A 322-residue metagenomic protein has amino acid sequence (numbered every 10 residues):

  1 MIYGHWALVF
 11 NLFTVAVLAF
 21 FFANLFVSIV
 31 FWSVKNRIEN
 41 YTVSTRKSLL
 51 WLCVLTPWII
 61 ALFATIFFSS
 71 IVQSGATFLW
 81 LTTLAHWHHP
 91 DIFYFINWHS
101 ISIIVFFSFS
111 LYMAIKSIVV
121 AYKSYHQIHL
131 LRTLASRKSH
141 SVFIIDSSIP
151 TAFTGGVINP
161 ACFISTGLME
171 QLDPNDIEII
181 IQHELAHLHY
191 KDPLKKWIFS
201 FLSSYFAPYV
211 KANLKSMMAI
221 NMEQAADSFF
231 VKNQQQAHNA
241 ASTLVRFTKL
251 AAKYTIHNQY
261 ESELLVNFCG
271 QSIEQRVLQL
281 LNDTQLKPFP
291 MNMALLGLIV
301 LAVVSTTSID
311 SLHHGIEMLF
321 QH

Functional and structural regions predicted by a protein language model:
M1-F10, S44-L111, H126-H129, I273 (+1 more regions): Hydrophobic membrane-embedded segments
M1-R46, L55, D227-S228: Membrane-anchoring/interfacial helices and their immediately flanking loops in integral membrane proteins
I2-L8, L12, F21, W98-K123 (+1 more regions): Cytosolic-facing loops and C-terminal tails of multi-pass membrane proteins
H88-T166, S308-F320: Juxtamembrane/interface helices at transmembrane-helix boundaries
I164-I179, L214: Short pre-active-site segment immediately N-terminal to the catalytic Zn-binding motif
I181-H189, A225, F229: Active-site His/Glu-centered metal-binding helix of metallohydrolases
L185-S204, Q235-H238: Catalytic Zn2+-binding segment of zinc metalloproteases
N213-I273: Short helix/loop segments within enzyme catalytic domains that coordinate or immediately flank catalytic cofactors
